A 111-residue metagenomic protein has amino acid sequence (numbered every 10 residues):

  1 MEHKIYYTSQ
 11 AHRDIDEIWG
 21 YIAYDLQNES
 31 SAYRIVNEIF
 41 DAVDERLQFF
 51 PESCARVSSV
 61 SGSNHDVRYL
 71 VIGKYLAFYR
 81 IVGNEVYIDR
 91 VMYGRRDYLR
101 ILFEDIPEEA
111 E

Functional and structural regions predicted by a protein language model:
M1, D66, Y98: Glycine-rich, flexible loop/turn motifs
M1-S63, E108-E111: Basic, Lys/Arg-enriched alpha-helical interface segments
F49-E85: Basic/aromatic recognition patch in beta-strand/loop cores that engages polyanionic ligands
I72-L76, R80-E111: Enriched for short, Lys/Arg-rich terminal
